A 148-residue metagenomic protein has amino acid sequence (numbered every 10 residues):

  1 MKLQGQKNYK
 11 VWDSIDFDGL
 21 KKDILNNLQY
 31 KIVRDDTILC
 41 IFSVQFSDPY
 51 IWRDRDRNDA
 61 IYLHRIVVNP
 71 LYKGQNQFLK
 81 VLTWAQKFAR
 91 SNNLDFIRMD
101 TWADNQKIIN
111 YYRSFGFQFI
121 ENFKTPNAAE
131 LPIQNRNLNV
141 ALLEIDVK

Functional and structural regions predicted by a protein language model:
M1-K22: Conserved GNAT-fold acetyl-CoA-binding loop/helix
K21-K31, Y62, R136: A short helix-loop-beta-strand connector motif used in the catalytic cores of GNAT acetyltransferases and, in some
K31, I66-G74, W102: A short, internal acetyl-CoA/4′-phosphopantetheine-binding micro-motif in the GNAT/acyltransferase core
K31, T37-D48, Y62, V67: Conserved beta-strand in the GNAT
R53-P70: Conserved acetyl-CoA binding element of GNAT-fold acetyltransferases
V68, G74-K87, N110-S114: Conserved acetyl-CoA-binding loop-helix of GNAT-fold acetyltransferases
L82, A89-T101: Conserved GNAT acetyl-CoA-binding A-motif
W102-D104, F115, T125-K148: C-terminal "cap" of GNAT-fold acetyltransferases
